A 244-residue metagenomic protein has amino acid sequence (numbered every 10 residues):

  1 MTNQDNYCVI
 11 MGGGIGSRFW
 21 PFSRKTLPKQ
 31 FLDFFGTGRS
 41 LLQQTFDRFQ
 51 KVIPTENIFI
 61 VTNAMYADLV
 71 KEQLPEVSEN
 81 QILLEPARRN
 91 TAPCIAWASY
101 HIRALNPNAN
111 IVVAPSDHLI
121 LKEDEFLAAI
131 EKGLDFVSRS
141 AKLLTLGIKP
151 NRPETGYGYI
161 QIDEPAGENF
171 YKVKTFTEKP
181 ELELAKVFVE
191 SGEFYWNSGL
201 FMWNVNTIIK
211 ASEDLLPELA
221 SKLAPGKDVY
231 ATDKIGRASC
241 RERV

Functional and structural regions predicted by a protein language model:
M1-I10, R18-K25, G36-P115, L121-L127 (+1 more regions): Conserved N-terminal catalytic core of the sugar/cofactor nucleotidyltransferase
I10-G12, V61, V112-P115, T145-K149 (+2 more regions): Short beta-strand segments
D47, K51-P54, P75, Y100-P107 (+8 more regions): Generic secondary-structure signature for well-ordered alpha-helical cores
L119-E123, R152-Y157, L184-A185, I209-K210: Short, well-ordered, mixed-charge alpha-helical segments that flank or form enzyme active sites
K122-E154: Conserved donor-nucleotide/metal-binding helix-loop-beta segment in metal-dependent transferases, i.e., the alpha-helix
Y159-R241: Catalytic core of tubulin tyrosine ligase-like
